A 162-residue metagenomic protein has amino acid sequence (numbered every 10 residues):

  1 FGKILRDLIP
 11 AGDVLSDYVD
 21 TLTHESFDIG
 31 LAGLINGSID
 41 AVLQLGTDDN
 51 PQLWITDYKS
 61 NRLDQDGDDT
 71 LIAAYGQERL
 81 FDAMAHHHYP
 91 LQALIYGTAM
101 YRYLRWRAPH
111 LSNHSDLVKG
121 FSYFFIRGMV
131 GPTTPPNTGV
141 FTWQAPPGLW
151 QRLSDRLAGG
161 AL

Functional and structural regions predicted by a protein language model:
F1-L162: Structural signature of nuclease core domains in nucleic-acid processing machines
